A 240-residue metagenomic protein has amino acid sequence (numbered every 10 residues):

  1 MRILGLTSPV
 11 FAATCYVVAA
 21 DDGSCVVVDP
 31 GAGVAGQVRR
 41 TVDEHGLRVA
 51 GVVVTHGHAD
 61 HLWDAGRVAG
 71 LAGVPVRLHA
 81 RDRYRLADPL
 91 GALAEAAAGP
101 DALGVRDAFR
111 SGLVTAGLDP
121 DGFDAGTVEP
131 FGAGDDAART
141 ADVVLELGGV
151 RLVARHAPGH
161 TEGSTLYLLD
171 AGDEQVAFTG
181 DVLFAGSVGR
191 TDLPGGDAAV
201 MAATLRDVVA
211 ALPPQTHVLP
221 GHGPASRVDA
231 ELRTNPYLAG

Functional and structural regions predicted by a protein language model:
M1-H45, L166-G180: Conserved beta-strand hairpin/beta-sheet module of binuclear metal-dependent hydrolase folds, prominently
R2, R48-V49, D124, P214: Short loop/turn motifs at secondary-structure junctions
D22, A32, A59, D82 (+4 more regions): Short, glycine/acidic-enriched loop or turn micro-motifs at the edges of active sites
A35-D82: Active-site metal-binding motif and surrounding structural segment of the metallo-beta-lactamase
E44-H45, L71-A72, A92-A102, N235-Y237: Short, hinge-like loop/turn segments at secondary-structure boundaries
D82-R155, R206, P213: Metallo-beta-lactamase
A92-A96, D136, D142-G240: Metallo-beta-lactamase
